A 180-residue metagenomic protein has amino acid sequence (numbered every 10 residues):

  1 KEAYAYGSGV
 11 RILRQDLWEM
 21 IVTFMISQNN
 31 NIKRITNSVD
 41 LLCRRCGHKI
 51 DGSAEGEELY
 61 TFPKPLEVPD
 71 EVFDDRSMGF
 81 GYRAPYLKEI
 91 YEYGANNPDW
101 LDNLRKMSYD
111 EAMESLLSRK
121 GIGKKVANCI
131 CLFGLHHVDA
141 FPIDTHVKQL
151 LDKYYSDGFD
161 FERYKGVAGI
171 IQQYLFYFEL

Functional and structural regions predicted by a protein language model:
K1-L180: HhH-family (HhH-GPD) DNA N-glycosylase catalytic core used in base-excision repair
